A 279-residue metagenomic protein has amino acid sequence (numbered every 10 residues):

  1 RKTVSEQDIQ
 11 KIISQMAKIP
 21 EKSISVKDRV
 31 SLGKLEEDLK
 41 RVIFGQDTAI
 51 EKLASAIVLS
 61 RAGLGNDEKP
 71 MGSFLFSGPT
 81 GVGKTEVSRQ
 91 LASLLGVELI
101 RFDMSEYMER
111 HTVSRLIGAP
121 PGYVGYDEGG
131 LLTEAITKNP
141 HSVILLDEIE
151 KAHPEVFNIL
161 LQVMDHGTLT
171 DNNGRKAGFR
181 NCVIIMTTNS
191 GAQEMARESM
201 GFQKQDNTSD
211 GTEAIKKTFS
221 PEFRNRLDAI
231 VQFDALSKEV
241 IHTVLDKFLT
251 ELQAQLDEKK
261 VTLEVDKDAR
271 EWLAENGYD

Functional and structural regions predicted by a protein language model:
R1-D279: AAA+ P-loop NTPase nucleotide-binding core of proteostasis motors
